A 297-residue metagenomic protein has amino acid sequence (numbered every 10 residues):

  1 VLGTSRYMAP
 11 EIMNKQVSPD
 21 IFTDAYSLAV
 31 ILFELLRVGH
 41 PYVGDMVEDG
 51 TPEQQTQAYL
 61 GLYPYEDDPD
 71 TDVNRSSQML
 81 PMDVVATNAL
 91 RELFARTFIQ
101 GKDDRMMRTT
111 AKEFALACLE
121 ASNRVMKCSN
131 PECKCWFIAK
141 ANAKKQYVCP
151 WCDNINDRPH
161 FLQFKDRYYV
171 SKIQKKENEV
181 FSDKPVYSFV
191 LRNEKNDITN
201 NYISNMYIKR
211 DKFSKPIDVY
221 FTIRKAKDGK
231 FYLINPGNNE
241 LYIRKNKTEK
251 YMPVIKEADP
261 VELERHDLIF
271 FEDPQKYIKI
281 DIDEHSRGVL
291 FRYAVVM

Functional and structural regions predicted by a protein language model:
V1-K15: Conserved activation segment of eukaryotic-like protein kinases, specifically the C-terminal portion of the activation
M13-L28, F137-A139: Repeat-solenoid scaffold signature
D20-Y26, L32-R91: Conserved C-lobe activation region of Hanks-type protein kinase-like domains
A95-V125: Terminal C-lobe "cap" of eukaryotic-type protein kinase domains
E113-L119, N123-D211, D218: Regulatory extensions appended to serine/threonine kinase catalytic cores
L233-G237: Asparagine-centered strand-capping/turn motif at beta-strand->loop junctions
N239-Y242: Short, solvent-exposed loop/linker segments at beta-strand-coil boundaries, enriched for Pro/Gly and Ser/Thr
R244-M297: C-terminal boundary/linker segments immediately following FHA domains
